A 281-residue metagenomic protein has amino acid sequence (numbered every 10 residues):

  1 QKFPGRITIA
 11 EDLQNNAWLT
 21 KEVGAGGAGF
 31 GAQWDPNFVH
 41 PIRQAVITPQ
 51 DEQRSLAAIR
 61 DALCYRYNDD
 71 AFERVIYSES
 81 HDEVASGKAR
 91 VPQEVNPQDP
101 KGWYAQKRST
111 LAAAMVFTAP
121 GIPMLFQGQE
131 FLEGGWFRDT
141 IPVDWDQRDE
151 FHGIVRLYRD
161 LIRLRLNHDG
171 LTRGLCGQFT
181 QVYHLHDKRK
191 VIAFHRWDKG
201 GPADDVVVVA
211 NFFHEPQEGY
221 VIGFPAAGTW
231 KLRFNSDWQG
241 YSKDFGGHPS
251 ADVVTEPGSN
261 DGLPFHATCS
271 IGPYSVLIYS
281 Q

Functional and structural regions predicted by a protein language model:
Q1-P4, Q147-Q181, I278: Aromatic- and carboxylate-lined catalytic core of secreted/periplasmic carbohydrate-active enzymes
Q1-R138, L166, G170-T172, V182-D237 (+1 more regions): Conserved alpha/beta catalytic core and glycan-binding cleft of carbohydrate-active enzymes
I59-Y65, T180, E256, L263-A267: Short, P/G- and charge-enriched loop/turn segments at secondary-structure junctions
I76, K107-L111, H152-L157, C269: Generic recognition of stable, solvent-exposed alpha-helical segments in well-folded globular domains
E94-Q106, D144-H152, L263-T268: Active-site rim elements
W136-D146: Active-site His/acidic residue clusters
T172-D187, S250-G258: A short, surface-exposed loop/turn module that caps and links secondary-structure elements
G247-Q281: C-terminal beta-strand-rich structural cap/linker in extracellular carbohydrate-active enzymes
